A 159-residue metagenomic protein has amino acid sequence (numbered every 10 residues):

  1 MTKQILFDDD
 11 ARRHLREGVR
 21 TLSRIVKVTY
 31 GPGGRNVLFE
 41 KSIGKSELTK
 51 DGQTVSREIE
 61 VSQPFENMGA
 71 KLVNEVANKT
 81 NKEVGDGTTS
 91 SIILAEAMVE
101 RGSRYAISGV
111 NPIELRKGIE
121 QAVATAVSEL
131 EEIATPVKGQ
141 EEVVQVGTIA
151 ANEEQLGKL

Functional and structural regions predicted by a protein language model:
M1-L159: N-terminal glycine-/lysine-enriched basic segments
